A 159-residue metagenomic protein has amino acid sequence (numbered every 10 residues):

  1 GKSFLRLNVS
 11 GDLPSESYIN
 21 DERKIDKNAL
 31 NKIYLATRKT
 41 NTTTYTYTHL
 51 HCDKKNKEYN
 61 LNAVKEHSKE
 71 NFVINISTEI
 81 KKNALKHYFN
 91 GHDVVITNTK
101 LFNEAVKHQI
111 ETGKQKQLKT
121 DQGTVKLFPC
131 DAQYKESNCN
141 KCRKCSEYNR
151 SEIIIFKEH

Functional and structural regions predicted by a protein language model:
G1-H159: Class I S-adenosyl-L-methionine
